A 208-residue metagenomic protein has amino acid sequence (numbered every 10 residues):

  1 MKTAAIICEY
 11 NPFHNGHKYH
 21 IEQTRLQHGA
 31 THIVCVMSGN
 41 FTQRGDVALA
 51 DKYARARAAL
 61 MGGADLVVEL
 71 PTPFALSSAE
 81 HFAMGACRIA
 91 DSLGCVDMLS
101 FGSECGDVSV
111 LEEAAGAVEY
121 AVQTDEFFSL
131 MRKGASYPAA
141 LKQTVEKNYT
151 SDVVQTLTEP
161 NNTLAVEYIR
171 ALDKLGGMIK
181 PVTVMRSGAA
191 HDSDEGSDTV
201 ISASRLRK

Functional and structural regions predicted by a protein language model:
M1-R55: N-terminal catalytic cores of NTP/NDP-binding nucleotidyl/phosphoryl-transfer enzymes
C8, T42-Q43, A59, P73-F74 (+1 more regions): Short, contiguous strand/loop micro-motifs
R25, A56-L60, R170-D173, R207: Class I S-adenosyl-L-methionine
R25-L26, L60, C87, D91-S92: Non-catalytic positions within long, well-ordered alpha-helices that form the structural scaffold/packing of enzyme
T31, D65, D97: Receiver (REC) domain switch/active-site residues of two-component response regulators
A54-R57, Q123: Acidic, Ser/Thr-rich peripheral helices and adjacent loops at domain boundaries
A56-T72: A glycine-rich helix N-cap at a beta->alpha junction
E69-K208: Active-site cores that bind ATP or allylic diphosphates and position pyrophosphate for catalysis
